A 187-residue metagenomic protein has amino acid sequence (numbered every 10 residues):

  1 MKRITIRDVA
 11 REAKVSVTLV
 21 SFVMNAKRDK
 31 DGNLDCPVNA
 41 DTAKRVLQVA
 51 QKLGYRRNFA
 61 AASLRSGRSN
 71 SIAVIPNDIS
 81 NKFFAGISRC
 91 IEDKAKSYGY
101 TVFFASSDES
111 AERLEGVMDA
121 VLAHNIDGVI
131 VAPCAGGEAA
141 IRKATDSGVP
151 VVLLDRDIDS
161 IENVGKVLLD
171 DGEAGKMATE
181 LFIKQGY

Functional and structural regions predicted by a protein language model:
M1, T5, F59, S66-L181: Alpha-helical recognition/docking segments in bacterial nutrient-uptake and carbohydrate-utilization systems
M1-G67: N-terminal helix-turn-helix DNA-binding module of bacterial transcription factors
F182-Y187: A conserved helix-loop-strand patch within extracytoplasmic ligand-binding domains of the periplasmic binding
